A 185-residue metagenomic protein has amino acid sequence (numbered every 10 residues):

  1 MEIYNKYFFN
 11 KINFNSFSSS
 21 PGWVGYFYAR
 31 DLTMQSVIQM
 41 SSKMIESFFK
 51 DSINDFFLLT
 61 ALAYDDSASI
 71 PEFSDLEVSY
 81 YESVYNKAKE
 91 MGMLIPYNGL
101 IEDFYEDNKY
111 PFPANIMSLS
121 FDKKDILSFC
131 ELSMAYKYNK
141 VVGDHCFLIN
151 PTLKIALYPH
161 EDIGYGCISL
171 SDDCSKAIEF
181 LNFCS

Functional and structural regions predicted by a protein language model:
M1-G164, S169-S185: Structured alpha/beta or helical-core interaction and ligand-binding surfaces enriched in interleaved
